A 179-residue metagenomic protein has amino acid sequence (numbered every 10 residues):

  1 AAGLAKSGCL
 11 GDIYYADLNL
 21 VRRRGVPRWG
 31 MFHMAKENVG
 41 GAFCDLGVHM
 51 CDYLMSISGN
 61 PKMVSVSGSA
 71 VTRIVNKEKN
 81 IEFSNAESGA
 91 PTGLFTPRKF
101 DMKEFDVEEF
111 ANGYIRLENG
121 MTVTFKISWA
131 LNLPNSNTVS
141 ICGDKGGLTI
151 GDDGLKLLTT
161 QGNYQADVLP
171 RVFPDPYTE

Functional and structural regions predicted by a protein language model:
A1-K103: Predominantly a Rossmann-like dinucleotide-binding segment in NAD(P)-dependent oxidoreductases
L10, F125, L157-T159: Residue-level detection of beta-strand scaffold positions
L10, R116-N119: A short, structured loop/turn motif at beta-sheet edges
G11, N132-P134: A cross-taxa feature marking solvent-exposed loop/turn segments within ectodomains of secreted and single-pass membrane
R24-V26, I74, M121-V123, L133 (+1 more regions): Residue-level signal for secondary-structure boundary sites
P61-S67, T122-T124, G147-G151: Acidic/polar loop patches that form or flank catalytic/metal-binding clefts of enzymes that bind anionic ligands
T72-E108, N112, L117, W129-A130 (+1 more regions): C-terminal glycine/acidic-rich active-site capping loop/insertion
